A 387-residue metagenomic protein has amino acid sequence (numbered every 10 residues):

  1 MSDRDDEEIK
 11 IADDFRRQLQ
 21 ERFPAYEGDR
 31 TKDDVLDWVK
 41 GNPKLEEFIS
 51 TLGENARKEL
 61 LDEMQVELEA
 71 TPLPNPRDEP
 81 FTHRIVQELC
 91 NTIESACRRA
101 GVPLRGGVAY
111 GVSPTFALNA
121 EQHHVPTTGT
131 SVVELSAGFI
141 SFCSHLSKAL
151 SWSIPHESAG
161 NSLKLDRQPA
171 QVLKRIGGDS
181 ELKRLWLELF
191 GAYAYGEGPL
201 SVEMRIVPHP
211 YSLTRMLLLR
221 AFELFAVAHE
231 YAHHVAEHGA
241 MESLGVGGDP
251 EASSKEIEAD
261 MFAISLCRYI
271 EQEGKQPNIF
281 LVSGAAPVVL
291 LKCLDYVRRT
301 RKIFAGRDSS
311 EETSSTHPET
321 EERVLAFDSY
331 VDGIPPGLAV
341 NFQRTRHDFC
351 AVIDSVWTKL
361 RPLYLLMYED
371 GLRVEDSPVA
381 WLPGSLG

Functional and structural regions predicted by a protein language model:
M1-V35, K40, R268-G387: Long, well-structured alpha-helical subdomains associated with metal-dependent extracellular/ecto-lumenal hydrolases
T31-L224, A236-G239: Peri-catalytic and regulatory segments of divalent metal-dependent proteins
Q87, A221-F222, H229, I257 (+1 more regions): A structural signal for well-ordered alpha-helical segments within the folded catalytic domains of diverse enzymes
L135, A259, E319: Divalent metal-coordination and catalytic microenvironments
L213-F225, S253, P277-A285: Alpha-helical scaffolds flanking conserved acidic
A228, A232-A236: Short active-site segment of divalent metal-dependent hydrolases/proteases that encodes the spacing between
A236-M261: Post-HEXXH active-site segment of zinc metalloproteases
I264-S265: Solvent-exposed alpha-helix faces
